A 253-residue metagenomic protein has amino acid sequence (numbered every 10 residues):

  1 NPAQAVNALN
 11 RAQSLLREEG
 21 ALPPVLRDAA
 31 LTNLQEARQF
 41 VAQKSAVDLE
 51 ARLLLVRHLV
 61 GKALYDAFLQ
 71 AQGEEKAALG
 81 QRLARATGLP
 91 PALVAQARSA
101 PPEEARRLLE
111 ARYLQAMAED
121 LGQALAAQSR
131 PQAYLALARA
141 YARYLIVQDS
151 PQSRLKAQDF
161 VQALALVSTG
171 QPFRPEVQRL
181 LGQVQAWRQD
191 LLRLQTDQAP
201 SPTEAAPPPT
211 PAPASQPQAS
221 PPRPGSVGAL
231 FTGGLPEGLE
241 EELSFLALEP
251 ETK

Functional and structural regions predicted by a protein language model:
N1-K253: Mature extracytoplasmic or organellar-lumen-exposed domains after removal of signal/transit peptides
